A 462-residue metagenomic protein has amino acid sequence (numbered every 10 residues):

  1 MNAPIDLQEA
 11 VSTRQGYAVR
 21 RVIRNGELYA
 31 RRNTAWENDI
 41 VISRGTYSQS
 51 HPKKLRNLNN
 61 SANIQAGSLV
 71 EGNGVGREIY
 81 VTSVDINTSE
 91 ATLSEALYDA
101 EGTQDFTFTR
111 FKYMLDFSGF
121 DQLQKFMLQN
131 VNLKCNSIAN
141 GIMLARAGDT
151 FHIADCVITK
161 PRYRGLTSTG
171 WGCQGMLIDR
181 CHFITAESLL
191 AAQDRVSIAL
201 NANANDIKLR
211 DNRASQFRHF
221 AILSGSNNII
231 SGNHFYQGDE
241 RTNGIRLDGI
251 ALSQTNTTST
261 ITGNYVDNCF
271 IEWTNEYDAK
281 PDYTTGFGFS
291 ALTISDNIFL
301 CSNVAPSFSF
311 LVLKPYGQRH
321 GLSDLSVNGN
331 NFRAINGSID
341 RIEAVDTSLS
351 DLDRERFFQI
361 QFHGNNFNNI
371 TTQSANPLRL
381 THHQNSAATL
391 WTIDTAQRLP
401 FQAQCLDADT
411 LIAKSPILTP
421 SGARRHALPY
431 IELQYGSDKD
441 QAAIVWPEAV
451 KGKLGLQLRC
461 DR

Functional and structural regions predicted by a protein language model:
M1-P4, A396-R398: Conserved SET/PR-domain catalytic core that frames the SAM/AdoMet-binding pocket
P4, Q8-E9, T13-A18, Q124-C135 (+8 more regions): Right-handed parallel beta-helix
D6, R14-E37, S50-K53, T107-G119 (+8 more regions): Extracellular beta-strand/beta-solenoid scaffold signature
R24-P52, L58-A66, N73-S137, G148-T150 (+1 more regions): Small/polar beta-strand repeat architecture
W36, G45-L58, D85-T92, A387-W391 (+1 more regions): Ser/Thr- and Asn-enriched, surface-exposed coil loops between beta-strands
N38-D39, D179, N328, D353-T389: Glycine-rich, low-complexity segments
G67, G76-E95, H320-N368: Extended, hydrophobic interaction surfaces within ordered domains
F308, K314-L325, I335-I342, S348-L349 (+1 more regions): Extracellular attachment/recognition segments
